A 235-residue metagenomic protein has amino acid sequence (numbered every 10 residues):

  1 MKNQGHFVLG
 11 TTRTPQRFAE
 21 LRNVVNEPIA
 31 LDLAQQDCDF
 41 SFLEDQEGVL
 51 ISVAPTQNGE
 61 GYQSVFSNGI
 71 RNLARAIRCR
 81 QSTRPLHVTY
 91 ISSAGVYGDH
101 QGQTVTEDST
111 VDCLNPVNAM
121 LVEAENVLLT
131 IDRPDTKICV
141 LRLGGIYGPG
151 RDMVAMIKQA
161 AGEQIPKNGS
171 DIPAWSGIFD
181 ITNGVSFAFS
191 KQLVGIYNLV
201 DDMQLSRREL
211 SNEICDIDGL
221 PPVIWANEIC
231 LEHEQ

Functional and structural regions predicted by a protein language model:
L9-G10, I29, C139: Conserved beta-strand positions in the Rossmann-like core of class I SAM-dependent methyltransferases
T11, S52, V88-A94, L141-L143: SDR active-site strand-loop-helix element
F18-A76: NAD(P)H-binding glycine-rich loop region in Rossmannoid oxidoreductase-like domains and their noncatalytic homologs
A74-P116: Conserved Rossmann-fold NAD(P)-dependent oxidoreductase catalytic core, especially the SDR/UDP-sugar
Q101-V140: Catalytic helix-loop patch of NAD(P)-dependent Rossmann-fold dehydrogenases
I146-M156, P166-F189, G195: Substrate-positioning beta->alpha
I157-K167, L220-W225: A short C-terminal helix-loop "cap" of Rossmann-like NAD(P)-dependent dehydrogenase/epimerase domains
T182-E234: Mid/C-terminal beta-alpha module of Rossmann-like enzyme folds, strongest in SDR-family dehydrogenases/epimerases
